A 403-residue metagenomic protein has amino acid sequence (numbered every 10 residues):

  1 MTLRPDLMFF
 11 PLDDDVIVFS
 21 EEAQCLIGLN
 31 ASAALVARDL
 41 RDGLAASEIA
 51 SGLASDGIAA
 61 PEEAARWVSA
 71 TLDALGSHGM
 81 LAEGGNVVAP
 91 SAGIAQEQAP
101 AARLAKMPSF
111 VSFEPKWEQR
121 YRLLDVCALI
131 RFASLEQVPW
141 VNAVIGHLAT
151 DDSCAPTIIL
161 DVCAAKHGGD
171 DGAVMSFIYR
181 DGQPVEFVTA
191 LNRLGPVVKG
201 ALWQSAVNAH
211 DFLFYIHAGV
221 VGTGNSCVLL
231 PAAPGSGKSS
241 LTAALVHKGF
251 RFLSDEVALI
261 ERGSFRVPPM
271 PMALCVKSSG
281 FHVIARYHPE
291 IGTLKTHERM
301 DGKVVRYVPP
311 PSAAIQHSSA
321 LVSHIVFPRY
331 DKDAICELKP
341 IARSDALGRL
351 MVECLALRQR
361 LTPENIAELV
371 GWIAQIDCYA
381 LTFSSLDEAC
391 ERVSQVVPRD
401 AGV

Functional and structural regions predicted by a protein language model:
M1-Q24: Long, low-complexity, charged/polar intrinsically disordered regions in eukaryotic proteins
E22-P115: Long, charge-rich, low-complexity alpha-helical segments
S47, G93-A102, K106-F110, A133-L135 (+5 more regions): Glycine-rich, often acidic-flanked micro-motifs that create phosphate/phosphodiester-binding or positioning elements
P100-G172, I178: Conserved small-residue-rich
A155-S205, V397: Charged, amphipathic alpha-helical linker segments immediately N-terminal to NTP-binding catalytic cores
N208-T223: Pre-Walker A adenine-sensing motif
K238: Conserved lysine of the Walker
L241-T242: Post-Walker A alpha-helix
